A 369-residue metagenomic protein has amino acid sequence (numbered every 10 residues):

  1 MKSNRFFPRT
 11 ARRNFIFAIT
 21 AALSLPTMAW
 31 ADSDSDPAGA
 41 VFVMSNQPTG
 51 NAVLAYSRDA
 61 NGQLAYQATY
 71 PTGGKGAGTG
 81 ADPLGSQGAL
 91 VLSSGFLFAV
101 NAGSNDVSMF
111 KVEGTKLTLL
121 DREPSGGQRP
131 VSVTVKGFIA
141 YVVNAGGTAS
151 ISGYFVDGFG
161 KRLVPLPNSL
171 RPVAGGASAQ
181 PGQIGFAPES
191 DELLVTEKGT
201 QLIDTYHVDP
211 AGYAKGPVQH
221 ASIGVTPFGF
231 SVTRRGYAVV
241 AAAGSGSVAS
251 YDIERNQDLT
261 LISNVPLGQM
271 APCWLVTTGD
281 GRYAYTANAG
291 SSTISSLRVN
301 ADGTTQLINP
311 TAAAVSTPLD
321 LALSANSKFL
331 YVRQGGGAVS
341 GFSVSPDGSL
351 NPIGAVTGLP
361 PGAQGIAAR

Functional and structural regions predicted by a protein language model:
A11-I16: N-terminal export leaders
D32-D36, G73-S93, S125-I139, R171-E192 (+5 more regions): Beta-rich, blade/repeat-based domains predominating in secreted/periplasmic proteins but also intracellular
A40-M44, F96-A99, I139-V143, E192-V195 (+3 more regions): Conserved beta-propeller blade signature
N46-P48, R58, A102, A145-G147 (+9 more regions): Short loop/turn segments immediately following the C-termini of beta-strands
A55-L64, K111-K116, F155-L163, Y206-Y213 (+3 more regions): Short loop/turn segments immediately following beta-strands, especially the blade-tip and inter-blade linker loops
Q67-A81, T118-E123, L166-A174, K215-A221 (+3 more regions): A short beta-strand motif characteristic of beta-propeller blades
S152-V232, A241: Solenoidal tandem-repeat scaffolds enriched in leucines and small polar residues
G335-R369: Blade-level signature of beta-propeller repeat domains, shared across WD40, Kelch, NHL, RCC1 and BNR/Asp-box propellers
